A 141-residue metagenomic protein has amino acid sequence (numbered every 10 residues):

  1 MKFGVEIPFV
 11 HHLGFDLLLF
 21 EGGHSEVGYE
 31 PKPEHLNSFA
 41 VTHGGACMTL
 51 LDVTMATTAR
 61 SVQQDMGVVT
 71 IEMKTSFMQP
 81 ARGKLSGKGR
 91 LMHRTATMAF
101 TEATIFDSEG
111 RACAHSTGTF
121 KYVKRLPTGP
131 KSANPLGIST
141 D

Functional and structural regions predicted by a protein language model:
M1-D141: Terminal targeting signals and extreme-terminal segments of soluble enzymes
